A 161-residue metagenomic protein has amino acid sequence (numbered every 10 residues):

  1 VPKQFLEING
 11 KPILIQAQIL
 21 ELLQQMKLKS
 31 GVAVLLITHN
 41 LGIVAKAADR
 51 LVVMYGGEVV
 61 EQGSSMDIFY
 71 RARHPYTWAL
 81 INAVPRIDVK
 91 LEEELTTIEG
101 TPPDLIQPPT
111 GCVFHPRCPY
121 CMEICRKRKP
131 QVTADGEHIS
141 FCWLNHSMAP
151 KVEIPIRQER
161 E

Functional and structural regions predicted by a protein language model:
V1, L28-S30, P108: Residue-level preference for short coil/turn positions at secondary-structure junctions
V1-E21: N-terminal glycine-rich phosphate-binding loop and ensuing alpha1 helix
P2, G10-K11, A48, E92 (+2 more regions): Short capping/connector residues at structural and topological boundaries
Q4, R50, Q131: Conserved beta-strand and immediately adjacent loop positions that scaffold enzyme active sites
N9, L41, Q62, E99 (+1 more regions): Short glycine-rich loop/turn motifs that provide flexible caps or phosphate-binding loops at active sites
I19-E93: P-loop NTP-binding/switch modules centered on Walker-like glycine-rich loops
S65-R160: Charged, flexible cofactor/metal-binding loops and thiol motifs
